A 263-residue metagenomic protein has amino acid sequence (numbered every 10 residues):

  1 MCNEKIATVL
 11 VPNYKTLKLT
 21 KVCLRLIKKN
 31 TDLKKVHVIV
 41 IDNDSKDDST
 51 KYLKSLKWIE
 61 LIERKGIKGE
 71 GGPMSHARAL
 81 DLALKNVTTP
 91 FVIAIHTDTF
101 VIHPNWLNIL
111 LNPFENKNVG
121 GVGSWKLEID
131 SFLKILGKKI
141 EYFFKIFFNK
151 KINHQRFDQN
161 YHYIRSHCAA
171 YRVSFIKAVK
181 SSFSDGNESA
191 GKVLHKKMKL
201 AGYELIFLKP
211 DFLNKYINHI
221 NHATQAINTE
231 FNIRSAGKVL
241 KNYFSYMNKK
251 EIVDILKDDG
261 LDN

Functional and structural regions predicted by a protein language model:
R25-K35: Short, acidic, metal-binding catalytic loop of nucleotide-sugar glycosyltransferases
D42-K51, G66: A conserved acidic beta->alpha catalytic loop
W58-N86: Active-site-proximal specificity loops/subdomain of glycosyltransferases
V92: Short aromatic/hydrophobic "clamp" motif used to bind/position activated sugar donors
N105-W125: Conserved donor-nucleotide/metal-binding helix-loop-beta segment in metal-dependent transferases, i.e., the alpha-helix
G121-K138: Short beta-strand-to-loop element that shapes/binds the nucleotide-sugar donor at the catalytic cleft/hinge
K151-Y171: A recurrent flexible, glycine/aromatic-enriched loop bordering the glycosyltransferase active site that acts as
S184-N263: C-terminal catalytic/acceptor-binding lobe
